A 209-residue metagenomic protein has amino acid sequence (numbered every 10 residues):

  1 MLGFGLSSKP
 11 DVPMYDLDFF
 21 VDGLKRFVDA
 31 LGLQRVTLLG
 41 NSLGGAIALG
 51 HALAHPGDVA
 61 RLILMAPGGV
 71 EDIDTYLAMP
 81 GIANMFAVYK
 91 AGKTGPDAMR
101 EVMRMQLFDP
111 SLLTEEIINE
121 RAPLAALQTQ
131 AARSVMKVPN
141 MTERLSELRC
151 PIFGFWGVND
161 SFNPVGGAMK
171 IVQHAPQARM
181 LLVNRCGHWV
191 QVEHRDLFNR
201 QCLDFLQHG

Functional and structural regions predicted by a protein language model:
M1-G5, G69, G187-V190: Alpha/beta-hydrolase active-site loop signature
M1-L39, R200-L203: Active-site loop/oxyanion-hole signature of alpha/beta-hydrolase fold enzymes
S7, S42-L43, A66: Catalytic nucleophile serine of serine hydrolases, specifically the conserved "nucleophile elbow" pentapeptide
G40, G44, A48: Gly/Ala-rich beta-loop-alpha elbow adjacent to hydrolase catalytic centers
L49-L53, A60-G92: Flexible "cap/lid" loop of the alpha/beta hydrolase fold
T75-M79, G92-C150: Conserved alpha/beta-hydrolase catalytic His-Asp/Glu region
L127-H174, R179-L182: Conserved serine/cysteine hydrolase catalytic core
Q177-G209: Catalytic active-site module of serine/aspartate enzymes centered on a nucleophile-bearing elbow/loop
